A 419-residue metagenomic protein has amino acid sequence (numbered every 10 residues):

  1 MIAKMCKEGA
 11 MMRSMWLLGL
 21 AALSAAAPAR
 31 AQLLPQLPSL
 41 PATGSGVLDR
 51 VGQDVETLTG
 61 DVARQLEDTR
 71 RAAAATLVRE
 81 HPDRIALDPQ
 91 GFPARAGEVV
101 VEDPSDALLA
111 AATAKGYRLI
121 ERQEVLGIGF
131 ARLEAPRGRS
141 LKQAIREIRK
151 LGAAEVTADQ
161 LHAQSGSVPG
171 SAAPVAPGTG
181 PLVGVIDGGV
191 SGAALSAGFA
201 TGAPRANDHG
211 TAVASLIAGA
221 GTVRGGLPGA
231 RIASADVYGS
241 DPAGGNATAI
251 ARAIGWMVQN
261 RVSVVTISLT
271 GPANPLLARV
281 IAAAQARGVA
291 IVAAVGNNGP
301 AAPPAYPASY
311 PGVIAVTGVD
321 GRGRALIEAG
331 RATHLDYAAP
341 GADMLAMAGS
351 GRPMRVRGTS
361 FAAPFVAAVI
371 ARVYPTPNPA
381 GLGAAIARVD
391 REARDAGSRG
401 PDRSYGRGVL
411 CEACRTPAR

Functional and structural regions predicted by a protein language model:
I2, Q36, P41-R50, D54-V55 (+4 more regions): Autoinhibitory propeptides
G19, L34-L37, P41-G44, R84-P89 (+7 more regions): C-terminal subdomain of the subtilisin-like protease fold in secreted/lumenal serine endopeptidases
S24-A29: N-terminal signal peptide c-region/cleavage motif recognized by signal peptidases
L33-Q36, Y238-Y310, R324-A325, S350-A363 (+1 more regions): Substrate-binding/access-modulating region of protease and related hydrolase catalytic domains
A153-E155, T179-L182, P228-I232, N260-V265 (+2 more regions): Loop/turn elements at helix/coil->beta-strand transitions in domains of secreted/extracellular proteins
A173-L182, G189-T248, Y310-P311, G330-H334 (+1 more regions): Subtilisin-like serine protease catalytic core
P181, V185-D187, A305-P375, P379 (+2 more regions): Extracellular S/T/G-rich loop segment that most often corresponds to the catalytic His/Ser-adjacent loop
G202-A214, N298, M354-V366: Gly/Ser-rich catalytic serine loop of serine hydrolases
